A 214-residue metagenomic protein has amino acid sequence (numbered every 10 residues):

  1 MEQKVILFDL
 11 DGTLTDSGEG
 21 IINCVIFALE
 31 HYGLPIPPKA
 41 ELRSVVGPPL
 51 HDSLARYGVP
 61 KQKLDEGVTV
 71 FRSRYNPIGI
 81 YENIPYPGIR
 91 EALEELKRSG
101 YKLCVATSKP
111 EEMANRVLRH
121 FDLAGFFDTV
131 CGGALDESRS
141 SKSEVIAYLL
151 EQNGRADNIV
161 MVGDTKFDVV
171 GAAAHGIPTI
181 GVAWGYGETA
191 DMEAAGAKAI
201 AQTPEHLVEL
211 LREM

Functional and structural regions predicted by a protein language model:
E2-E91: N-terminal helical cap/lid subdomain that shapes the substrate entry/recognition surface in HAD-like hydrolases
V5, K142-V170: Conserved Lys-Pro-Asp/Glu-containing loop-to-beta segment of HAD-superfamily phosphomonoesterases, centered on
V25, A92-L118: Substrate-recognition element of Asp-dependent hydrolases with the DxDx(T/V) motif
P35, P60, A124-D128, A156 (+1 more regions): Conserved H-loop
E41, A124-R139: A short, structured active-site edge motif that brings together acidic residues
F121-V130, D191-L211: Structural recognition of alpha->loop->beta junctions
M161-A201: Acidic, Mg2+-coordinating phosphoryl-transfer loop and its flanking beta/alpha structural elements, shared across
